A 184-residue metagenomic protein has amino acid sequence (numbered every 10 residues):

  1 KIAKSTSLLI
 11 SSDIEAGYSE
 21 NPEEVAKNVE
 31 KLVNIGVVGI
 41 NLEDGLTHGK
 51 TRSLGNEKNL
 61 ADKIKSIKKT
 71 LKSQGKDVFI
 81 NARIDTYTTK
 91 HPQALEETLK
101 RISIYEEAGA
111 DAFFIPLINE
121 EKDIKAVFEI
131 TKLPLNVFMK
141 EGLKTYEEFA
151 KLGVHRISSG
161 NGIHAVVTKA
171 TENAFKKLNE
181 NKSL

Functional and structural regions predicted by a protein language model:
K1-V137, L143-S159, A165-N173: Alpha/beta enzyme core
E172-S183: C-terminal segments
